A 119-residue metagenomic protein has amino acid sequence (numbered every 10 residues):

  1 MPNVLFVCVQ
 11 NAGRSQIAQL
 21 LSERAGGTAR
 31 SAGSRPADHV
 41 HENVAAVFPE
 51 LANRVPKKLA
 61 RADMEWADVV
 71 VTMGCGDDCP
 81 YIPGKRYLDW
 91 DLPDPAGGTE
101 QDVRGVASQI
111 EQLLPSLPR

Functional and structural regions predicted by a protein language model:
M1-R61: Conserved active-site segments centered on acidic
N11, V70-V71, I110: Conserved small-residue
A37-H39, D63-M64, L92-G98: A short acidic, often aromatic-flanked loop/helix-cap motif at beta-alpha or helix-coil junctions that lines enzyme
E42, A62-E65, Q101-R104: Generic alpha-helical secondary structure signal
P56-L92: Mid-chain, well-packed structural core segment of small domains
D78-R119: Phosphate-binding/catalytic loops
